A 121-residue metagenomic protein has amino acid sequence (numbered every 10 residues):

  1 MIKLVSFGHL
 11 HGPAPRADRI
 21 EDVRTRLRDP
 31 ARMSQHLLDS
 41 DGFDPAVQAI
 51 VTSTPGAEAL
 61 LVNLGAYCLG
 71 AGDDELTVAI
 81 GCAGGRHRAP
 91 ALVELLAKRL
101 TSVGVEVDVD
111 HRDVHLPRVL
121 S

Functional and structural regions predicted by a protein language model:
M1, S102, R118-S121: Actinobacteria-biased recognition of intrinsically disordered, low-complexity terminal regions
M1-L76, H115: C-terminal accessory "lid"/substrate-recognition subdomains
G70, D74-R99: Catalytic cysteine-centered active loop of the rhodanese-like fold, especially the PTP/DSP P-loop
A89, V93, R112, S121: Short histidine
A97-V107: Post-Walker A helix-loop "phosphate-sensing" segment adjacent to the P-loop in P-loop NTPases
V105-L116: Short beta-strand-centered segment that lines the nucleotide-binding/catalytic pocket of NTP-utilizing
